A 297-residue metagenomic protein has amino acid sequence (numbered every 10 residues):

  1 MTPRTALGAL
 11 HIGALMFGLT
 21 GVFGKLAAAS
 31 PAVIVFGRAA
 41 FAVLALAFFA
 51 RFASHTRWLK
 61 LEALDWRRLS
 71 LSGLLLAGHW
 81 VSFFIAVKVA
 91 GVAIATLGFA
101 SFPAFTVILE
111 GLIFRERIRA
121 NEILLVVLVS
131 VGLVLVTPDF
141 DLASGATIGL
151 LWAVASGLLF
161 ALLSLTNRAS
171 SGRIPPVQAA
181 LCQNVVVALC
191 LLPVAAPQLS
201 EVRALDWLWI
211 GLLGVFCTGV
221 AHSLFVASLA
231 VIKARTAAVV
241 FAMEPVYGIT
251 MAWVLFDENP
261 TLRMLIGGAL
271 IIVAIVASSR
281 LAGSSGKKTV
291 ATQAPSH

Functional and structural regions predicted by a protein language model:
M1-A40, L44, L71-L74, S82 (+2 more regions): Glycine-/small-residue-enriched transmembrane alpha-helix faces in small-molecule transporters and effluxers
T2-A6, A28-F36, L61-W66, P138-L159 (+2 more regions): Juxtamembrane helix-entry segments on the extracytoplasmic side of multipass membrane proteins
M16, A47, A53-I94, F99 (+3 more regions): Specific transmembrane alpha-helical segments of multi-pass solute transporters/efflux pumps, especially DMT/EamA
A29-G78, F105-T106, L158-T166, A180-Q198 (+3 more regions): Transmembrane alpha-helices of multi-pass small-molecule transport proteins
A39, A50, P138-D139, D206 (+2 more regions): C-terminal-most transmembrane helix of multi-pass membrane proteins
L46, A50, S70, L76 (+4 more regions): Hydrophobic transmembrane alpha-helices of multi-pass small-molecule transport proteins
A50, I85, F102-V127, V134 (+1 more regions): C-terminal transmembrane-helix exit sites in multi-pass transporters
A95-S101, T166-V186, T218-V254: Helix-helix packing/entry segments at the starts of transmembrane helices
